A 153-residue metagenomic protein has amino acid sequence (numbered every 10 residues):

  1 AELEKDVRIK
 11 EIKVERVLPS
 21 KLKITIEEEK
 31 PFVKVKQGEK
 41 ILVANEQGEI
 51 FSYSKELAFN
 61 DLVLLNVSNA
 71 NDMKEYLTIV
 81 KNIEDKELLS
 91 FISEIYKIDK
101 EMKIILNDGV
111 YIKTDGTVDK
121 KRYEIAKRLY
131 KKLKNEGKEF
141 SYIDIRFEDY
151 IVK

Functional and structural regions predicted by a protein language model:
A1-K153: Charged, solvent-exposed interaction patches on well-folded alpha/beta domains that mediate macromolecular contacts
